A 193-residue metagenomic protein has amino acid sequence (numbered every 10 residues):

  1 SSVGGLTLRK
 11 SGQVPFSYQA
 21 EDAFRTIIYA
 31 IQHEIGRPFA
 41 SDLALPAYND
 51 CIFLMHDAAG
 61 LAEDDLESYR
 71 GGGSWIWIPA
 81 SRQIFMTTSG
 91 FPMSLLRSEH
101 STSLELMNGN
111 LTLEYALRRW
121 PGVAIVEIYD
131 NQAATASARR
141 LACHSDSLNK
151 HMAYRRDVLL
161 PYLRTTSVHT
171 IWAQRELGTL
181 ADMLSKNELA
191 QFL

Functional and structural regions predicted by a protein language model:
S1, I27, D57, S74 (+6 more regions): Mobile genetic element proteins and their domesticated derivatives, centered on retroelements and DNA transposons
S1-A44: C-terminal reverse transcriptase regions that engage the nucleic-acid substrate
A47-E67: Two-metal-ion RNase H-like nuclease active-site motif
D57-A62, I76-S81, F91, N131-A133 (+2 more regions): Short, flexible loop/turn elements at secondary-structure junctions
E63-G72, P121: Short, flexible loop/turn motifs enriched in small residues
W77-M107, Y115, A133, A138-K150: A short, polar/acidic, helix/strand-boundary loop motif
L113-T179, K186: RNase H catalytic domain
M183-L193: Flexible, low-complexity interdomain linkers flanking nucleic-acid-processing modules
